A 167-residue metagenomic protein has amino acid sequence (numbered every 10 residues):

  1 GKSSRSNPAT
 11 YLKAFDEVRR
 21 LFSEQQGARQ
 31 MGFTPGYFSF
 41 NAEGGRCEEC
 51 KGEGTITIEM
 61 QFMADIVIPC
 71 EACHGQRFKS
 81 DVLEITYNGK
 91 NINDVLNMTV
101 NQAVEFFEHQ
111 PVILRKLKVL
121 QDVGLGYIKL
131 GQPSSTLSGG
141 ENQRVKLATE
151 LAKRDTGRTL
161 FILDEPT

Functional and structural regions predicted by a protein language model:
G1-T167: Conserved phosphate-binding elements of NTP-dependent enzyme cores
